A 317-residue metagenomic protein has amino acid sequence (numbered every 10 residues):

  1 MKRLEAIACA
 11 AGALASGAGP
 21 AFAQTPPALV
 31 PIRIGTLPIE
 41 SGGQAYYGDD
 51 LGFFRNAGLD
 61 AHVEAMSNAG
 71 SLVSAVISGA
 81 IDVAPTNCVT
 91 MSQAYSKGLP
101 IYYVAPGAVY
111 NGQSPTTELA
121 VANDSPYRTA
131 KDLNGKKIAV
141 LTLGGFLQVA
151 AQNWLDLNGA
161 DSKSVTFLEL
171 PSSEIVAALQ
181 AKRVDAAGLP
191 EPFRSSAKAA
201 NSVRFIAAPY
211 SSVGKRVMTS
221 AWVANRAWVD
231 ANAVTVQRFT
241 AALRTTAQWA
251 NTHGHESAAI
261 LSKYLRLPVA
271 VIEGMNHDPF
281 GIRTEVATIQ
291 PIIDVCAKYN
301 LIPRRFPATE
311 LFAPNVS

Functional and structural regions predicted by a protein language model:
E5-A23: N-terminal export signals
Q24-N158, L168-E169, D185-E191, F205 (+1 more regions): Short, glycine-/small- and polar/acidic-enriched structural segments that line small-molecule recognition paths
I39, S67-G70, G145-F146, S173 (+4 more regions): Soluble non-cytosolic domains of exported or imported proteins
L51-G52, S74, S78, S92 (+12 more regions): Solvent-exposed, polar/charged alpha-helical surfaces in well-ordered, non-transmembrane soluble domains, broadly
V89, S125, L168, S173-I260: Pocket-lining segment of extracytoplasmic ligand-binding domains
Y110-G112, S211-G214, F280-T288, A308: Short, solvent-exposed loop/beta-turn-alpha elements that line the ligand-binding surface or hinge of extracytoplasmic
V229-L301: Secondary-structure end/capping motifs
C296-S317: Conserved C-terminal helix/tail region of periplasmic/extracytoplasmic solute-binding proteins
